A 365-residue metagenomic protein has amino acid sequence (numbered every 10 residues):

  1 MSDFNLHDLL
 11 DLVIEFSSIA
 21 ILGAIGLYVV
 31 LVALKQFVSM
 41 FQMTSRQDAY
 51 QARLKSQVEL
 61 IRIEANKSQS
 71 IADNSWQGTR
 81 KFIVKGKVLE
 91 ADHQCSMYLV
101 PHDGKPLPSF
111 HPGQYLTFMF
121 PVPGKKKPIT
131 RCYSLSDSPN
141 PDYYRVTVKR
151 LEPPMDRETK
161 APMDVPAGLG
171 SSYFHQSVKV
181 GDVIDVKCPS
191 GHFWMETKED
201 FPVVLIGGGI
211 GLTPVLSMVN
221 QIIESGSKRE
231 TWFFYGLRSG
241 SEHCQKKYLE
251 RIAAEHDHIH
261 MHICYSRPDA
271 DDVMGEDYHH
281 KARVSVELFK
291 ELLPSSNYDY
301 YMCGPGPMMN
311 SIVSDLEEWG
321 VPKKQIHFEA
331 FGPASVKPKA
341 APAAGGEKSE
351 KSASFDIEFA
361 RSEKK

Functional and structural regions predicted by a protein language model:
S2-L34, F41-A52, G236-K365: Reductase modules of NAD(P)H-dependent flavoproteins
L27-L34, K55-K67: Transmembrane alpha-helices and immediately adjacent membrane-cytoplasm interface residues in multi-pass integral
I61-V183, L237-S239, E250, S266-P268: Ferredoxin-reductase
L135, L212-E224: Histidine-anchored nucleotide/phosphate-binding helix
K187-F201: A short, basic/flexible loop-to-alpha-helix module at the beginning of a structural domain
D200-F201, I222-T231, V321: Conserved S-adenosyl-L-methionine
P202-I206, Y301: Conserved beta-strand elements of the Class I
